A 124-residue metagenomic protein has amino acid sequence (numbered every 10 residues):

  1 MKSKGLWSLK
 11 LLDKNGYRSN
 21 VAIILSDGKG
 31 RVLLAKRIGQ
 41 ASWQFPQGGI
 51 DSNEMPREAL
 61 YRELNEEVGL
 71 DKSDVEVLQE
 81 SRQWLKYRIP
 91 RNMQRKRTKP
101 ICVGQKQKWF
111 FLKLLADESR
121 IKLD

Functional and structural regions predicted by a protein language model:
M1-A22, S26-G28, K99-P100: Acidic, metal-coordinating catalytic segment for phosphate/diphosphate chemistry, firing primarily on the Nudix
R31-V32: Entry beta-strands of beta-propeller and related beta-repeat scaffolds
Q44-G48: A short gly/proline-enriched turn/hairpin at secondary-structure junctions
I50-D124: Unchanged
